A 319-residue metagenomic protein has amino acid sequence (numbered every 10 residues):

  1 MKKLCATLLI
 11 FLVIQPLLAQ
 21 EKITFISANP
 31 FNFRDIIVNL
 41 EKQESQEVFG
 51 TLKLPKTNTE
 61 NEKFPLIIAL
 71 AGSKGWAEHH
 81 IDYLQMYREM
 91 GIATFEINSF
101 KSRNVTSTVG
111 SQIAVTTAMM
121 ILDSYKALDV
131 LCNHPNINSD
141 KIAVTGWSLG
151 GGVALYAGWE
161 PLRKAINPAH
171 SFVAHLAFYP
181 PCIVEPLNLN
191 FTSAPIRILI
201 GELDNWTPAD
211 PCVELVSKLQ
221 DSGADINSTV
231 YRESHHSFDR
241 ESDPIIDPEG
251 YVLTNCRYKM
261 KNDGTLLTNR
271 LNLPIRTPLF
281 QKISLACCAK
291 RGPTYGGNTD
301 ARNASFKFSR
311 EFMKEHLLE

Functional and structural regions predicted by a protein language model:
Q20-E62: N-terminal cap/lid segment of alpha/beta-hydrolase-fold proteins
N61-G72: Short beta-strand element of the alpha/beta-hydrolase
K74-I81, Q85-E89, S99-M119, A157-L162 (+1 more regions): Cap/lid segment of the alpha/beta-hydrolase catalytic domain
Q112-P135, Y156: Alpha/beta-hydrolase active-site loop
C132, G151-A165: Short glycine-enriched nucleophile-adjacent loop and the immediately C-terminal alpha-helix near the catalytic center
I137-S148: Alpha/beta-hydrolase fold nucleophile elbow
I198-I200: Short beta-strand/loop motif that positions the catalytic acidic residue of the alpha/beta-hydrolase fold
D225-E319: C-terminal catalytic histidine-bearing segment of alpha/beta-hydrolase fold enzymes
